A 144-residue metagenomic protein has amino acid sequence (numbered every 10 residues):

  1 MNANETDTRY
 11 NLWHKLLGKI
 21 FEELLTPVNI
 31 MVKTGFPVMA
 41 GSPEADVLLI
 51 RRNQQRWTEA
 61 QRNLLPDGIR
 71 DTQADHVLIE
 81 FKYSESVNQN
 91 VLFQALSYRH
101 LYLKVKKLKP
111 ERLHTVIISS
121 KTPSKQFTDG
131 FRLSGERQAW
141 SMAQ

Functional and structural regions predicted by a protein language model:
M1-Q144: Elongated, amphipathic alpha-helical interaction scaffolds
